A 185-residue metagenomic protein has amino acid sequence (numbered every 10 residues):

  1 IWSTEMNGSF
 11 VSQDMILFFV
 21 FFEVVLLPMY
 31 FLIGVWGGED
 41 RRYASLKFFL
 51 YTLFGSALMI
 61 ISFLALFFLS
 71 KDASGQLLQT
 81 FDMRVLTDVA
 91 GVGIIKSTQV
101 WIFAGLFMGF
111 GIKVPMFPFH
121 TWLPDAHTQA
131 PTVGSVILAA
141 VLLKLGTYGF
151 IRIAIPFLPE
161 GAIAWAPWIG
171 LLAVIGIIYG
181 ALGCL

Functional and structural regions predicted by a protein language model:
S3-F18, M29-L185: Hydrophobic transmembrane alpha-helices and their helix-loop junctions in integral membrane proteins
E23: Short phosphate-coordinating micro-motif centered on Lys-Gly-acidic
L26: Short, glycine/acidic-enriched loop or turn micro-motifs at the edges of active sites
